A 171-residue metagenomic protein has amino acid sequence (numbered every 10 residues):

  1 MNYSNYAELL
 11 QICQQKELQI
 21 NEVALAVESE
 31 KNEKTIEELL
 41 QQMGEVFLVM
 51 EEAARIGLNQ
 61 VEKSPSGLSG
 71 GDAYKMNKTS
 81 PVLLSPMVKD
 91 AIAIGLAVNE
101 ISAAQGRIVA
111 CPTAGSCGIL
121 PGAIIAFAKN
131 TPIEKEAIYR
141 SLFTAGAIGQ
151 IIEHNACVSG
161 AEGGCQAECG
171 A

Functional and structural regions predicted by a protein language model:
M1-G106, N130: Generic N-terminal targeting/processing segments that precede catalytic cores or assembly contacts
V88-G95, S141-Q150: Short, charged, amphipathic alpha-helices and their helix-cap/turn boundaries
I94-V98, T113, G122-I124, L142: Fold-independent oxyanion-binding glycine-rich loops and adjacent beta-strand/coil segments at enzyme active sites
Q105-A123, C165-G170: Conserved phosphate/anionic-ligand binding catalytic regions in large, soluble enzymes, centered on
P121-I133: Alpha-helical support elements that line or immediately flank enzyme active sites and cofactor-binding pockets
P132-S141: Membrane-embedded helical hairpins/re-entrant loop segments and their flanking transmembrane helices within multi-pass
F143-A171: A structural-propensity feature for long, helix-poor, extended segments
